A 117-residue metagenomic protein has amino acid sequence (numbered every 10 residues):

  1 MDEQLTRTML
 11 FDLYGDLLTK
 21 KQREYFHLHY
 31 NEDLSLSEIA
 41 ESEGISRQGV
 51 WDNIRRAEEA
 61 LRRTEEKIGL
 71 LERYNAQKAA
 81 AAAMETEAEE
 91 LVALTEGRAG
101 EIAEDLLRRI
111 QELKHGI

Functional and structural regions predicted by a protein language model:
M9-L18: Short amphipathic alpha-helical boundary/capping segments
K20-N31: Short amphipathic alpha helix immediately N-terminal
L36: Helix-turn-helix DNA-binding elements, focusing on the entry/boundary residues of the two helices that contact DNA
I39-A40, V50: Hydrophobic positions on the alpha-helical face of helix-turn-helix-like DNA-binding modules
S46-R47: Helix-turn-helix DNA-binding motif, specifically the short coil turn and the N-cap/start of the second
E58-E65: C-terminal flanking helix
I68-L94: Intrinsically disordered, low-complexity basic tails/linkers immediately adjacent to helix-turn-helix/homeobox/MYB/SANT
